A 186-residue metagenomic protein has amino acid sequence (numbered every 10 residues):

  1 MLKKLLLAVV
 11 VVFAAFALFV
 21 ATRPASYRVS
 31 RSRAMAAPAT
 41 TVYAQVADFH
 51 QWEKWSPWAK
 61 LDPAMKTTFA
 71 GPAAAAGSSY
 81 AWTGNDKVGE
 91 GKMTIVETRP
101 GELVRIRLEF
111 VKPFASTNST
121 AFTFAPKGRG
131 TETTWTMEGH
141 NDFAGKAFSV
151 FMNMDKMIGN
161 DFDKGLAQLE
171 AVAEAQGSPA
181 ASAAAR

Functional and structural regions predicted by a protein language model:
K4-A73: Hydrophobic ligand-binding cavity/cleft-lining segments
S26, G77, G101-L103, G128-E132: A generic structural signal for beta-strand entry/edge sites
R28-S30, V88-M93, A115-A121: Short, surface-exposed coil-to-beta transition loops
S32-A36, A81-T83, T94, R105-R107 (+1 more regions): Generic structural detector for well-ordered beta-strands
V46-S56, G84, F162, L166 (+1 more regions): Sec/Tat-exported extracytoplasmic proteins
F49-R99, A147-F148: Extracytoplasmic/periplasmic/luminal assembly and interaction segments in envelope/secretory/respiratory proteins
T67, E170-R186: Short, highly charged C-terminal tails/helix-capping segments
V96, R107-D163, L169-A171: Beta-strand/loop substructures that line and gate deep hydrophobic ligand-binding cavities in soluble
